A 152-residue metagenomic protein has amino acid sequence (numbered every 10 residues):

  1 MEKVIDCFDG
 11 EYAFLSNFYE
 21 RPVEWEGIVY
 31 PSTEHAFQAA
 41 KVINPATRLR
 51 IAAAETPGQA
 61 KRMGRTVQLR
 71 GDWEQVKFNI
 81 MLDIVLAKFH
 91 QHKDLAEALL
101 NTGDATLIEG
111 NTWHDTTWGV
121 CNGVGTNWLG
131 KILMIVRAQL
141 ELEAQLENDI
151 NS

Functional and structural regions predicted by a protein language model:
M1-S152: Charged, low-complexity intrinsically disordered segments
